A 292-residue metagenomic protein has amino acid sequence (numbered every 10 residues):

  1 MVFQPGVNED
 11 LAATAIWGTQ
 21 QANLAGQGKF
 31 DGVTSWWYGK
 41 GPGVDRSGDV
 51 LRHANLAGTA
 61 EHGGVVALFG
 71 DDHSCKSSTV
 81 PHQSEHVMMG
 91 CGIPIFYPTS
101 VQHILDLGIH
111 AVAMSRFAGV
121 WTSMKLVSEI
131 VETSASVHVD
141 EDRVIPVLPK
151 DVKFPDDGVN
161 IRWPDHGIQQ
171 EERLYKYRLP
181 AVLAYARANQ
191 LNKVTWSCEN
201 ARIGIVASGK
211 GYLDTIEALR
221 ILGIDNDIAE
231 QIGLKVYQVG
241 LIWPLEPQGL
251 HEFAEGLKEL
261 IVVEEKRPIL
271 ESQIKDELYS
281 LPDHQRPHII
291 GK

Functional and structural regions predicted by a protein language model:
M1-H103, V127-E129, C198-R202, V206 (+1 more regions): Thiamine diphosphate
P98-K292: Flexible, low-complexity linker and terminal segments
